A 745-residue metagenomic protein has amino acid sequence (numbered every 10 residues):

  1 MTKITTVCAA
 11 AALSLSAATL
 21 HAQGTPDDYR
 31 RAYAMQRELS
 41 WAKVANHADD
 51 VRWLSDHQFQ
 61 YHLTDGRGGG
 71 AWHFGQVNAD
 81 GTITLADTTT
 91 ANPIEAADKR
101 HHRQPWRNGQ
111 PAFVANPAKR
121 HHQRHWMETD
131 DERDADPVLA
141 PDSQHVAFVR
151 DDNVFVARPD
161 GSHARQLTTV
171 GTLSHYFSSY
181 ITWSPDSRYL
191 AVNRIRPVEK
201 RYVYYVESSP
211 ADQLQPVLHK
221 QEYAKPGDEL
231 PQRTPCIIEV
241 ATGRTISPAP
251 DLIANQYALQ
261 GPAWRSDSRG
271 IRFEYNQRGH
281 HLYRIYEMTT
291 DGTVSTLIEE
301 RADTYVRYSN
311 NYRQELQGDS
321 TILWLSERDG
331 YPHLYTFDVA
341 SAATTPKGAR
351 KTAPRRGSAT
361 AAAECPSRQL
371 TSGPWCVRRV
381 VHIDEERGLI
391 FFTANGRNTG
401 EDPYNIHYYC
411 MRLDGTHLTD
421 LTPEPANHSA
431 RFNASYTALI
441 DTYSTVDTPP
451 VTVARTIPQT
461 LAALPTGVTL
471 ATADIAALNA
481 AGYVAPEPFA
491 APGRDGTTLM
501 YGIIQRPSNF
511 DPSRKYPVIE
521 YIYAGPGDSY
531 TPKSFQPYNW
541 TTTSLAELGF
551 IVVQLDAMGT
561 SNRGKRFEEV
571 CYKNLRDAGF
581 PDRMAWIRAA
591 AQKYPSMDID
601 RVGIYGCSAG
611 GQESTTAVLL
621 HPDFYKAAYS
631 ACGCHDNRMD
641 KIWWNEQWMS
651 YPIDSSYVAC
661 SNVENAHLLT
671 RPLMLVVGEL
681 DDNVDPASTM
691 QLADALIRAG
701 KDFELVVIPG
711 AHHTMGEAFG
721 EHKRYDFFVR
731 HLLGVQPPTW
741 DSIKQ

Functional and structural regions predicted by a protein language model:
A18-A22: Sec/Tat signal peptide C-region and signal peptidase I cleavage site
Y29, D80-M127, L167-V170, F177-S178 (+3 more regions): Predominantly five- to eight-bladed beta-propeller fold
Q36-W72, D131-L139, A258-Q260: Beta-strand-rich domains and repeat architectures in extracellular enzymes and scaffolds, especially beta-propellers
V51-H57, W106, P137-H145, Y180-Y189 (+5 more regions): Blade-terminus and WD-like Trp-Asp/Gly-His loop motifs, strongest in beta-propeller folds
L63-A71, T129-E132, H145-V156, Q166-F177 (+11 more regions): A flexible loop/linker signature enriched in serine peptidases of the S9 family
N78-D80, R158-S162, V240-G243, T289-G292 (+3 more regions): Short loop/turn segments that connect beta-strands within beta-propeller blades
T84-N92, A164-T169, I246-A249, S295-E299 (+4 more regions): Beta-propeller fold detector
G261, S268, E274, T360 (+2 more regions): Serine-hydrolase catalytic core recognition
